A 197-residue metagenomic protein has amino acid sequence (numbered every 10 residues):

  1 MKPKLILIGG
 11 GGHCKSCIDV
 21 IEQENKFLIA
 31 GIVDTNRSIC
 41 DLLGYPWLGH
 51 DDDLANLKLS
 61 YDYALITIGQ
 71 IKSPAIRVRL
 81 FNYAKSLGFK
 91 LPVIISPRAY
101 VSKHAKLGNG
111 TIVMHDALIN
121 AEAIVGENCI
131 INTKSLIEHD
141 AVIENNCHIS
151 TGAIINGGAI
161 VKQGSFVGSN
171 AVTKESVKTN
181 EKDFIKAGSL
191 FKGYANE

Functional and structural regions predicted by a protein language model:
M1, K26-L28, S60, G88-K90 (+3 more regions): Short loop/turn motifs at secondary-structure junctions
M1-L42, A55-K58: Hydrophobic, well-ordered beta-alpha structural blocks that scaffold small-molecule cofactor pockets
G9, I68, E175: Small/polar loops that bind or transfer phosphate-bearing groups
G12-H13, K72-A75, K106: Short alpha-helical
I18-V20, R77-L80, V125, E197: Short amphipathic alpha-helical segments
I39-S96, Y100: Phosphate-bearing ligand-interacting subdomains that bind or position ATP/ADP/UDP/GDP/NAD(P) or nucleotide-linked
V93-E197: Structural signal for interior beta-strand "rungs" in well-ordered beta-sheet cores of soluble enzyme domains
